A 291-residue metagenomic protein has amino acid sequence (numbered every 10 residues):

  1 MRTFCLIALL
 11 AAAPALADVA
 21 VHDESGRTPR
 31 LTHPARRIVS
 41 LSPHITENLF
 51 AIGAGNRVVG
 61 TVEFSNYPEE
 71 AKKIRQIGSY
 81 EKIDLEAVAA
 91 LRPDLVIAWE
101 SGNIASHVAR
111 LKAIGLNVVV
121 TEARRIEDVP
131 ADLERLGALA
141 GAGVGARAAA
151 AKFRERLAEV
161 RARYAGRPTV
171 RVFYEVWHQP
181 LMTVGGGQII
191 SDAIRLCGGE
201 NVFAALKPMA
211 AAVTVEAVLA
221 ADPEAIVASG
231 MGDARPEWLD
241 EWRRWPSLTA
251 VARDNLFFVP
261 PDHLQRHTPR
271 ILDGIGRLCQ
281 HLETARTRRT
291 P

Functional and structural regions predicted by a protein language model:
M1-F4: Positively charged n-region of N-terminal signal peptides that target proteins for export
A12-P14: N-terminal signal peptide c-region/cleavage motif recognized by signal peptidases
A17-R37: N-terminal hydrophobic or amphipathic helices and topogenic motifs
V21, R27-T28, D94-L95, W99 (+3 more regions): Extracytoplasmic substrate-binding proteins
H22-G26, I77-E86, G102, L206-V215: Short helix-initiation/N-cap motifs at beta->coil->alpha
R36-L91, L95-G102, H107, V202: A short, structured surface patch at a secondary-structure boundary
V62, G187-A210, G230, F257-F258: His/Asp/Glu-enriched short active-site or ligand-binding loop at hydrolase and phosphoryl-transfer sites
L85-R92, I114, V213-D222: Short helices/loops that flank or line small-molecule/ion binding pockets
